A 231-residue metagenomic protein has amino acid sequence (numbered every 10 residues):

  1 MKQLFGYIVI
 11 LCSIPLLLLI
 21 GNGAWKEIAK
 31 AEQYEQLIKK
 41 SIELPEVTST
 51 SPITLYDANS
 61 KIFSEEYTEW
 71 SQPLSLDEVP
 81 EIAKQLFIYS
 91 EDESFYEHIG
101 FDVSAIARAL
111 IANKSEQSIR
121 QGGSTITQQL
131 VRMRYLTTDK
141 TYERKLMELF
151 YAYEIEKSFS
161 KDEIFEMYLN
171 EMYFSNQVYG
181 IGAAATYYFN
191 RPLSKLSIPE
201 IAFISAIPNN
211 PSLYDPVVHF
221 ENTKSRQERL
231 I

Functional and structural regions predicted by a protein language model:
M1-T54, L230: N-terminal type II signal-anchor transmembrane helix that functions as the membrane-insertion/stop-transfer segment
E32-S41, I99-S118, M133, Y142-Y153 (+1 more regions): Alpha-helical membrane-targeting segments
I38-S41, Y67-L76, S90, L149: N-terminal post-signal-peptidase region of extra-cytosolic proteins
S49-P52, W70-Q72, A83-L86, D102-A105 (+5 more regions): Envelope-exposed proteins and targeting segments
S51-F63, V79, L196: A short, well-structured edge-of-sheet supersecondary motif
F63-Q72, A109-A112, N209-L213: Acidic/histidine-rich, surface-exposed loop or edge segments in extracytoplasmic proteins
S75-I126, Y179-A184, F189, L196: Flexible, acidic/glycine-enriched loop-and-adjacent beta/alpha segments that face the extracytoplasmic/periplasmic side
S118-I231: Non-catalytic, structured segments within soluble enzyme domains
